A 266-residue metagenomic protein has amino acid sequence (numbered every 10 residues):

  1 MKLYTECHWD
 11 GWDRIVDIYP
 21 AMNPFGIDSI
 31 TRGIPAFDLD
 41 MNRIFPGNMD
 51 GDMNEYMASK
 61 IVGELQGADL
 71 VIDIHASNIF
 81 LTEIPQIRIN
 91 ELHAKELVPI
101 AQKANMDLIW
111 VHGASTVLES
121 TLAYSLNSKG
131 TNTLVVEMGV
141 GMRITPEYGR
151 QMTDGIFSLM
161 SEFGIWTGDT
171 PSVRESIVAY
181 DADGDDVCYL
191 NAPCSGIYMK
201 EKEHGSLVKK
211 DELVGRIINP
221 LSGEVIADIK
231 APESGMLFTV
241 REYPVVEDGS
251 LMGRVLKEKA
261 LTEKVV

Functional and structural regions predicted by a protein language model:
M1-V266: Structured catalytic-domain cores with a bias toward divalent-metal coordination
